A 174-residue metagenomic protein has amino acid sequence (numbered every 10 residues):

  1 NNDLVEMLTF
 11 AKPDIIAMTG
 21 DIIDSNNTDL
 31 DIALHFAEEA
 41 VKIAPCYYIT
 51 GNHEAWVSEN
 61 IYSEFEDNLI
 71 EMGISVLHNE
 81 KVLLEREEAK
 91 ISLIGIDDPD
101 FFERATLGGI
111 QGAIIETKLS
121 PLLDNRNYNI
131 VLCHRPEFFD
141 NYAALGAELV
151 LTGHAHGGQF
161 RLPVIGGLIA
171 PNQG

Functional and structural regions predicted by a protein language model:
N1-L77: Membrane-embedded segments
D14-I15, Y47, I74-S75, I91 (+2 more regions): Short, Asp-centered acidic motifs that coordinate Mg2+ and/or phosphate in catalytic or ligand-binding sites
I15, T19, I23, R126-F138: Short acidic, glycine-rich surface-loop motifs adjacent to enzyme active sites
G20-I22, N52-E54, E80-K81, I96-P99 (+2 more regions): Active-site metal-binding loops of divalent metal-dependent hydrolases
I23-N27, A55, A105-G109, Y128-N129 (+1 more regions): Short, flexible loop segments at the rims of nucleotide/cofactor-binding pockets, characterized by
N26-N27, V57-E59, R86, D140-Y142 (+1 more regions): Extracytoplasmic/secreted cell-surface and envelope-processing proteins
S63, D67-I74, R86-N129, F139-D140: Binuclear metal-dependent hydrolase catalytic cores centered on His/Asp/Glu-rich metal-binding motifs
I130, R135-G174: Conserved beta-sheet core of the metallophosphoesterase superfamily
